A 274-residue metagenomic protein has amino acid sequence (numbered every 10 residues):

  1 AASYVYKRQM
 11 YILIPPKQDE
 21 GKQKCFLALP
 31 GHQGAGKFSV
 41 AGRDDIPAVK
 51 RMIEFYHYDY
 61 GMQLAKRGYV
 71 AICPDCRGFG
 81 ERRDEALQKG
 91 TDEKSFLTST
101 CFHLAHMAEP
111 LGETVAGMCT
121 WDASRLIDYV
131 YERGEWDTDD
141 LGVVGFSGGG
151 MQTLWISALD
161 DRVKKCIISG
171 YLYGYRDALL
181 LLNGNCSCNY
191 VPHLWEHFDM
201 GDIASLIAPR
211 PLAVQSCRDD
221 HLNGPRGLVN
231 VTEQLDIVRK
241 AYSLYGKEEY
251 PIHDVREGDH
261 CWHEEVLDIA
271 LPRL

Functional and structural regions predicted by a protein language model:
A2-Y6: Short, small-residue-biased leader/transition segments that mark boundaries at the very start of proteins
K7-R8, P16-F26, H32-A35: Proline/glycine-enriched tight loop/beta-turn segments at coil->beta junctions that connect or precede beta-strands
P30-W121, E132, D177-L180: Cap/lid segment of the alpha/beta-hydrolase catalytic domain
H103-P110, R125, K164-S205, P209 (+2 more regions): Mobile cap/lid helix-loop segments that gate and shape the active-site cleft of serine hydrolases
E135-S147: Alpha/beta-hydrolase fold nucleophile elbow
G150-D161: Short glycine-enriched nucleophile-adjacent loop and the immediately C-terminal alpha-helix near the catalytic center
I207, V214-S216: Short beta-strand/loop motif that positions the catalytic acidic residue of the alpha/beta-hydrolase fold
R239-L274: C-terminal catalytic histidine-bearing segment of alpha/beta-hydrolase fold enzymes
